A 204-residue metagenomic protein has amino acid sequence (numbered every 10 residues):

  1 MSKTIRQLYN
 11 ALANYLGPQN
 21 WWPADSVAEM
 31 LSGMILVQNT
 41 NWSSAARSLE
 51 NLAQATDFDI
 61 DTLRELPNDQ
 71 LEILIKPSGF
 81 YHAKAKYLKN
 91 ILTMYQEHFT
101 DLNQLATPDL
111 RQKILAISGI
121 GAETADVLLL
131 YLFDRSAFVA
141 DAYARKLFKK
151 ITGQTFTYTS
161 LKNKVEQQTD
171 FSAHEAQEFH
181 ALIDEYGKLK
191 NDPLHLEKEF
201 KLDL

Functional and structural regions predicted by a protein language model:
S2-L204: Catalytic cores of DNA base-excision repair glycosylases
